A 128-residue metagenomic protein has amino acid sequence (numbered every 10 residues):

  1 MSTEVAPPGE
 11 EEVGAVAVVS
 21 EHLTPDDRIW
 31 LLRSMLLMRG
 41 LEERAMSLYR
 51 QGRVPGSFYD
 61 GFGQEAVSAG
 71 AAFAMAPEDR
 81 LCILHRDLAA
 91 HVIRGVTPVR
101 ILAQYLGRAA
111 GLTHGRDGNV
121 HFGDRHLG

Functional and structural regions predicted by a protein language model:
M1-V67: Conserved acidic/glycine
G40-M46, Q51-G128: Cofactor-binding active-site loop characterized by glycine-rich and histidine/acidic residues
